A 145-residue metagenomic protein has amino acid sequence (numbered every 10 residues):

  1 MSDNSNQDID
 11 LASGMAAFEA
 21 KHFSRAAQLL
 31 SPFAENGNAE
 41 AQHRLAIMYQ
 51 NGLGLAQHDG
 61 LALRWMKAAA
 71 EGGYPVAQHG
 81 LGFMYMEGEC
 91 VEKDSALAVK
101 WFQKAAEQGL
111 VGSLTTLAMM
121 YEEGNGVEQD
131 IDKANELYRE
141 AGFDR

Functional and structural regions predicted by a protein language model:
S5-N6, K21-H22, E35-N38, N51-L53 (+8 more regions): Short helix-capping/linker turns of helical repeat alpha-solenoids
N6-N36: Alpha-helical segment of the N-proximal tetratricopeptide repeat
D10-L11, A16, P32-F33, R44-N51 (+3 more regions): Hydrophobic face of amphipathic alpha-helices that form TPR/SEL1-like repeat modules and related alpha-solenoid
E19-Q28, A56-W65, E92-W101, E128-R139: Structural signature of tandem alpha-helical TPR/SEL1-like repeats, specifically the intra-repeat loop/turn
P32-F33, A68-A69, K104-A105, A141: Canonical positions in the second alpha-helix
